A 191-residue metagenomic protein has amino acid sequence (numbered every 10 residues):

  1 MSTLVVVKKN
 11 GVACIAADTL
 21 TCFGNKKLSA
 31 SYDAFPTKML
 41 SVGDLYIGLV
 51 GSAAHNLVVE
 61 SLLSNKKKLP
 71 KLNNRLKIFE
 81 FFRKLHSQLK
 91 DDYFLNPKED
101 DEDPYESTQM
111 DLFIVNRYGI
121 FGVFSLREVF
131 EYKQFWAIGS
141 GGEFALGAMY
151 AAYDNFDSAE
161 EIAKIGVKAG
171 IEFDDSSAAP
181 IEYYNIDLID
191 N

Functional and structural regions predicted by a protein language model:
M1-D100, Y105, F130-E160, S177-A178 (+1 more regions): Conserved short S/T/G-enriched processing/targeting/catalytic segments and their helical context
N10, Y118-F121, I165: Feature targets compositionally biased, intrinsically disordered low-complexity regions with long contiguous runs
Y105-I138: Long, charge-patterned amphipathic alpha-helical coiled-coil/hairpin "stalk" segments used as oligomerization
I165-N191: C-terminal binding/interaction regions
